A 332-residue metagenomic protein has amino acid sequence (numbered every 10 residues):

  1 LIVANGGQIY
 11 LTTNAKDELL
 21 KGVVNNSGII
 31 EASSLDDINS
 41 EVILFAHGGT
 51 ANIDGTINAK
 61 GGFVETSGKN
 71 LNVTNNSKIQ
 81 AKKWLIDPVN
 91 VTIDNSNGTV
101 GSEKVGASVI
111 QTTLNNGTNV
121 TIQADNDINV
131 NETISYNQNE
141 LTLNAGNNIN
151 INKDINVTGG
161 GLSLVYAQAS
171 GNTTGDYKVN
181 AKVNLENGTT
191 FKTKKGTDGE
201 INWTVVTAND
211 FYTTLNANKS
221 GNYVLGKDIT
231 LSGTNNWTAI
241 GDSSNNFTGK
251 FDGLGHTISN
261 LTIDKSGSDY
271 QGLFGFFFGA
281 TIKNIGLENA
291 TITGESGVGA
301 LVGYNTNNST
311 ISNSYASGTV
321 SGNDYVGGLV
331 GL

Functional and structural regions predicted by a protein language model:
L1-W203, N209-N218, I258: Extracellular and secretory-pathway beta-repeat/beta-biased strand scaffolds
D154-L332: Predominantly extracellular beta-rich ligand-binding scaffolds that present long acidic/polar faces for carbohydrate
